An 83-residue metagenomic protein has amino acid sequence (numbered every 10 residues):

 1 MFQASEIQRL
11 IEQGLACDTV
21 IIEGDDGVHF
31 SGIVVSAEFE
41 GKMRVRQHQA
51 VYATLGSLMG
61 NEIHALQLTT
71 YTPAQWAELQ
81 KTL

Functional and structural regions predicted by a protein language model:
M1-D18: N-proximal, solvent-exposed amphipathic alpha-helical segments enriched in charged/polar residues
I7, I11, Q47-M59: Short, non-transmembrane amphipathic alpha-helical segments
G14-S31: Short edge beta-strands and adjacent turn/loop segments
E23, I33, T69-Y71: Solvent-exposed beta-strand sheet faces enriched in polar/charged residues
G27-H29, F39, P73-A74: Short active-site-proximal "capping" loops at secondary-structure junctions
H29, H48, H64: Histidine-centered active-site/metal-ligand motif
I33-R46: A short interface-forming secondary-structure element
A53-L83: C-terminal structural segments of small proteins and small subunits
